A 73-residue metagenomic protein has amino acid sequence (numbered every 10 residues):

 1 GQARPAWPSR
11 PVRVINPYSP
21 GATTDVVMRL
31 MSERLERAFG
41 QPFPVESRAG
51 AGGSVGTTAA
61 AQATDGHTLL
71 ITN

Functional and structural regions predicted by a protein language model:
G1-N73: N-terminal (or domain-start) structured segment
